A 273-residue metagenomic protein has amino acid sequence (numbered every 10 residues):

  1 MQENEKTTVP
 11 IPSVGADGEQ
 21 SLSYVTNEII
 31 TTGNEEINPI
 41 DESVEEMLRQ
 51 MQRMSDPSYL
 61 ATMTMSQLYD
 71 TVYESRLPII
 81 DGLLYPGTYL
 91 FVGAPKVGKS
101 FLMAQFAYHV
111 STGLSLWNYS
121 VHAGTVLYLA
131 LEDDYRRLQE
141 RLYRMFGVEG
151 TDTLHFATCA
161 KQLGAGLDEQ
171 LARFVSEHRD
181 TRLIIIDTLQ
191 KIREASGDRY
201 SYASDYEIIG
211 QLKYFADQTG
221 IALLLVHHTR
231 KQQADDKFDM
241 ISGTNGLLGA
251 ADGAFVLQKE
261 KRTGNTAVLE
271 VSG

Functional and structural regions predicted by a protein language model:
M1-P57: Short, small/acidic-rich helices and loops at N termini and domain boundaries of DNA replication/processing enzymes
M54-I79: N-terminal pre-Walker A segment at the start of P-loop NTPase domains
S66, E74-S75, V97, Y119-Y214: Conserved inter-motif catalytic segment of the P-loop NTP-binding fold
I80-P86, N118-V121: Phosphate-binding P-loop
L90-V92, K96, S100-F101, L129 (+1 more regions): Phosphate-binding/switch region of NTP-binding enzymes
L102, F106: Hydrophobic positions on the alpha1 helix immediately C-terminal to the Walker A/P-loop
H109-A123: Post-Walker A helix-loop "phosphate-sensing" segment adjacent to the P-loop in P-loop NTPases
